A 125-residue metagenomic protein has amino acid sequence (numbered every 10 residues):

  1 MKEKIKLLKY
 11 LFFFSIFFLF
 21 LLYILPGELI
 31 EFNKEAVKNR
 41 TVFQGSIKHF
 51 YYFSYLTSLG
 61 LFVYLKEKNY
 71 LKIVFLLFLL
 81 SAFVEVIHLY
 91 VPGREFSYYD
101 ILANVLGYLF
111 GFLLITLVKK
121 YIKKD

Functional and structural regions predicted by a protein language model:
M1-I101, V105-D125: Bulky hydrophobic segments
